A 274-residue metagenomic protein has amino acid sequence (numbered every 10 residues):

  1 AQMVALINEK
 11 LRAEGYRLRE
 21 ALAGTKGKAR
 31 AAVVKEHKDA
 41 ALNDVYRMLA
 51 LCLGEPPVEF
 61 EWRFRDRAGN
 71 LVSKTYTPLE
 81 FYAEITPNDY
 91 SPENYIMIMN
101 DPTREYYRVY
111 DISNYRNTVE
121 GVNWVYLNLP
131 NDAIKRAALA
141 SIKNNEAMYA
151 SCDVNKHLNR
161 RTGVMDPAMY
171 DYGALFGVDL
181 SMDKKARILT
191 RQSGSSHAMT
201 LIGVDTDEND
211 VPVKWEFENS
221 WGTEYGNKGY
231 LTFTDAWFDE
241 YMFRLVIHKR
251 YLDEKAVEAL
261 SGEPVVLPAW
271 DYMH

Functional and structural regions predicted by a protein language model:
A1, T77, P130, T232-D239: Helix N-cap / beta->alpha transition motif
A1-L18: Extracytoplasmic mature domains of secreted/periplasmic and thylakoid-lumen proteins
M3, I7, L49, A138 (+3 more regions): Generic structural hydrophobic/aromatic packing signal, biased to beta-strands
E14-Y115: Aromatic-residue-lined binding/catalytic grooves and analogous aromatic/hydrophobic interfacial grooves in multimeric
T118-M199, D205: Long, positively charged binding patches that form subdomain-scale interaction surfaces for polyanionic ligands
D207-H274: Conserved catalytic-core surface of thiol
